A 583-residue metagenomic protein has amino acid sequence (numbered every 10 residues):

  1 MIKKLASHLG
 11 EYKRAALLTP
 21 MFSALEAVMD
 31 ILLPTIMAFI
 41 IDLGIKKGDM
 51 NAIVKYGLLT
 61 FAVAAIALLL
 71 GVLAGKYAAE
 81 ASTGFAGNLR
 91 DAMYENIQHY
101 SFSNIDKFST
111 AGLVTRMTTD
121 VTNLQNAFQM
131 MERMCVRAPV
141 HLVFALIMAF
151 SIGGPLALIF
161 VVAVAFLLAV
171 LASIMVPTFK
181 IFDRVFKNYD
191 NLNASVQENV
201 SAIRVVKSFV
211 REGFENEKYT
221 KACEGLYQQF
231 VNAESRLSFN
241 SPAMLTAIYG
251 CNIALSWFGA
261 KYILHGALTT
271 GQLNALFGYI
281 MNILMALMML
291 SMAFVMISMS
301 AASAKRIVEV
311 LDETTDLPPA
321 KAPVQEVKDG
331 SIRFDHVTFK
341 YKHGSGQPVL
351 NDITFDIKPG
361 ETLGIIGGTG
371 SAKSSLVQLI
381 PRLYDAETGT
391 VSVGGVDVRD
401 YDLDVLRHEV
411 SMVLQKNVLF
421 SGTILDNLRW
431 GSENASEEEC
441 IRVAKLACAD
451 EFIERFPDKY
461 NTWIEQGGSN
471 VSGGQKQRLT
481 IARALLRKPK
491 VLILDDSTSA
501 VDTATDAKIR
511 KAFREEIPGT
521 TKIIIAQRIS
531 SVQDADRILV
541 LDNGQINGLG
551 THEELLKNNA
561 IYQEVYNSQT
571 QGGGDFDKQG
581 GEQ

Functional and structural regions predicted by a protein language model:
M1-E11, L113, M117: A short amphipathic helical element positioned immediately N-terminal to and/or at the very start of a transmembrane
G10-R14, H99-S103, T119-E132, V136 (+6 more regions): An intracellular "coupling" helix at the cytosolic face of ABC transporter transmembrane type-1 domains
A15-A16, F22, V63-S82, R133-V140 (+5 more regions): Alpha-helical transmembrane segments of multi-pass membrane proteins
A16-L73, Y77, F150-P155, G266-T270: Transmembrane helix-loop-helix hairpins at lipid-water interfaces of multipass membrane proteins, especially the type-1
M21, L25, M29-L33, L70 (+5 more regions): Hydrophobic alpha-helical transmembrane segments of ABC transporter permease domains
K47, A79, T83, D91-T115 (+6 more regions): Short intracellular "coupling" helices and adjacent cytoplasmic loop segments at the cytosolic face of multi-pass
D49-I53, F144, M148-V162, N232-R306 (+1 more regions): Helix-loop-helix
E326-Q583: ABC-type nucleotide-binding domain
